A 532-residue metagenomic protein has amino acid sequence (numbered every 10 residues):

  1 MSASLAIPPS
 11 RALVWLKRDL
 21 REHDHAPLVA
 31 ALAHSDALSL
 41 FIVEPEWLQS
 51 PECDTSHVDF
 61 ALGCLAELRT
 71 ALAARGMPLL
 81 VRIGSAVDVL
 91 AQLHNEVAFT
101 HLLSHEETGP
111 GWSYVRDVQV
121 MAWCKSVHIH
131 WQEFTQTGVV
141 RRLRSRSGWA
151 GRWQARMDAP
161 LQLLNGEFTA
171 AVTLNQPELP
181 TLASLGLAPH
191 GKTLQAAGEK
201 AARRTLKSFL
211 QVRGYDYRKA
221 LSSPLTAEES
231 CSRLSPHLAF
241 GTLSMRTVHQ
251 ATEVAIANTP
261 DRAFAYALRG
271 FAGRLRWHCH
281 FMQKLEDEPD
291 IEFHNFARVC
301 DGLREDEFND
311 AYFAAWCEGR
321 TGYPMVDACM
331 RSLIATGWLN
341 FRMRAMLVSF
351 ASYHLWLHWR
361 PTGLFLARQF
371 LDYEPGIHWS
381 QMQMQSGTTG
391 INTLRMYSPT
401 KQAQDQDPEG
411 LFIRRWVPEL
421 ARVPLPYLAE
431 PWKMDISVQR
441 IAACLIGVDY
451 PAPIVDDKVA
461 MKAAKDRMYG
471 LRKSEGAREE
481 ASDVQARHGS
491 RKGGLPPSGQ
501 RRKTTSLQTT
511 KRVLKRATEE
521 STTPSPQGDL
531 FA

Functional and structural regions predicted by a protein language model:
S2-A272, M282, T389-A532: Active-site "lid/cap" and pocket-lining segments within catalytic core domains
R233-L425, A532: Active-site-proximal binding-pocket segments
